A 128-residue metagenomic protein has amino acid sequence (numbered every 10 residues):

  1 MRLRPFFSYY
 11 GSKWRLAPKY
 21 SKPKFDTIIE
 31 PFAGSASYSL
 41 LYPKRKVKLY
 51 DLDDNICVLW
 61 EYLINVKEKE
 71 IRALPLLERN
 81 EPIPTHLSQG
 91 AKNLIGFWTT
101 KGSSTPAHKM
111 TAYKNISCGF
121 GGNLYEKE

Functional and structural regions predicted by a protein language model:
M1-Y38: S-adenosyl-L-methionine
Y9, I28-F32, S39, W60 (+2 more regions): Broad hydrophobic/π-residue packing in well-ordered secondary structure
Y42: Aromatic pocket-lining residues of Rossmann-like dinucleotide-binding sites
R45-E128: Class I S-adenosyl-L-methionine-dependent methyltransferase module
